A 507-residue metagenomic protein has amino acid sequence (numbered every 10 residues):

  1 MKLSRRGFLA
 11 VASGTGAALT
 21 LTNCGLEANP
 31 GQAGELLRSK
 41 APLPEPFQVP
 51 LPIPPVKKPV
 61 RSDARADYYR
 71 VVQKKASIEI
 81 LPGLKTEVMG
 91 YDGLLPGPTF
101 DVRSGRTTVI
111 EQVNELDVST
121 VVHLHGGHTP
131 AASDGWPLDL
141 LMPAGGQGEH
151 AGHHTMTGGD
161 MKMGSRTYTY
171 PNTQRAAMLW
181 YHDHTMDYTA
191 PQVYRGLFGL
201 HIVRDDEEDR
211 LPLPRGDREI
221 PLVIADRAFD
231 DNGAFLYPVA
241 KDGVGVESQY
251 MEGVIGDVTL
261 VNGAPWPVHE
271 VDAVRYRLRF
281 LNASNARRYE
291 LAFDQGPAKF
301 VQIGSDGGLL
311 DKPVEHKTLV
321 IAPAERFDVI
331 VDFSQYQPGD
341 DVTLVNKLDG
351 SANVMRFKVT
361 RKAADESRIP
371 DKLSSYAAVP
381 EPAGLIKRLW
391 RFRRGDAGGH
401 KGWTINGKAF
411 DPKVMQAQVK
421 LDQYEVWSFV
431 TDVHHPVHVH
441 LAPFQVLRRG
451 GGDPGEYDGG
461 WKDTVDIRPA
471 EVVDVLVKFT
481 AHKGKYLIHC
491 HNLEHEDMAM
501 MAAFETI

Functional and structural regions predicted by a protein language model:
M1-L19: N-terminal secretory signal peptides and thylakoid transit peptides that target proteins across membranes
A10-V11, L19-L21, G25-R70, M156 (+4 more regions): Extended terminal and domain-junction accessory segments
V11-G14, P171-E208: Hydrophobic or amphipathic alpha-helical targeting/insertion segments
V71, I110, V122, D183 (+6 more regions): Divalent metal-coordination and catalytic microenvironments
K85-D101, D257-P267, H400-K420: N-terminal edge beta-strand
L95, T99-V102, L124-Q174, R210-P212 (+3 more regions): Extracytoplasmic beta-sandwich strand-turn segments characteristic of Greek-key/jelly-roll folds
Q112-L116, N282-S284, F429-T431: Asparagine-centered strand-capping/turn motif at beta-strand->loop junctions
A131-G146, A228, L236-A378, P454: Histidine- and aromatic-rich segments of cupredoxin/plastocyanin-like copper-binding domains
